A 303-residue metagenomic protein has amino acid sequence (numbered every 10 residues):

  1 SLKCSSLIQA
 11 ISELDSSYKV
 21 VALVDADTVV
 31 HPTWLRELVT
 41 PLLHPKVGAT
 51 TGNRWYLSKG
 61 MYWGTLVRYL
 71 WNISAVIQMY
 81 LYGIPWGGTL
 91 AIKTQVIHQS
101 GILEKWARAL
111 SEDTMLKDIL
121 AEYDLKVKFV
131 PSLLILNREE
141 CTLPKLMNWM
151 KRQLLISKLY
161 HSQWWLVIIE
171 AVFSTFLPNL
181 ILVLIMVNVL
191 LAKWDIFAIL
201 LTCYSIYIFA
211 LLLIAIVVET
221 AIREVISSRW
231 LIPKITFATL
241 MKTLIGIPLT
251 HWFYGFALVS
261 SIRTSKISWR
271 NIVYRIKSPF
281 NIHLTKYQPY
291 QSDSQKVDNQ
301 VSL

Functional and structural regions predicted by a protein language model:
S1-K19, E37-E104, M147, K151-S157 (+1 more regions): Long helical/loop segments within the catalytic core of UDP-sugar-dependent glycosyltransferases, especially the large
Y18, A26-T28, E112: Short acidic donor-binding/metal-coordinating loop in glycosyltransferase active sites
V24-P41: Acidic donor-binding/catalytic loop of UDP-sugar-dependent glycosyltransferases, especially processive GT2
L57, P131-L146, I156: Active-site donor/metal-binding and catalytic loop motifs of nucleotide-sugar-dependent glycosylation enzymes
A109-L116: Acidic donor-binding loop at a coil-to-helix junction in glycosyltransferase catalytic cores that engages
I119-A121: Hydrophobic residues within well-ordered alpha-helices
A171-S265: Membrane-embedded multi-pass helical conduit in multi-pass membrane proteins, especially envelope-biosynthetic
N281-L303: Short, surface-exposed, low-complexity cationic segments
